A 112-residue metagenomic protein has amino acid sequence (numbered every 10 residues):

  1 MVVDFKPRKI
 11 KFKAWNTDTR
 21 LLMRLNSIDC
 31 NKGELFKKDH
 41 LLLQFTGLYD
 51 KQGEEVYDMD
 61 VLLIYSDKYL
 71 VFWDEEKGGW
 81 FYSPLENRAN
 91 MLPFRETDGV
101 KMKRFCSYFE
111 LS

Functional and structural regions predicted by a protein language model:
M1-S112: Secondary-structure transition motif
